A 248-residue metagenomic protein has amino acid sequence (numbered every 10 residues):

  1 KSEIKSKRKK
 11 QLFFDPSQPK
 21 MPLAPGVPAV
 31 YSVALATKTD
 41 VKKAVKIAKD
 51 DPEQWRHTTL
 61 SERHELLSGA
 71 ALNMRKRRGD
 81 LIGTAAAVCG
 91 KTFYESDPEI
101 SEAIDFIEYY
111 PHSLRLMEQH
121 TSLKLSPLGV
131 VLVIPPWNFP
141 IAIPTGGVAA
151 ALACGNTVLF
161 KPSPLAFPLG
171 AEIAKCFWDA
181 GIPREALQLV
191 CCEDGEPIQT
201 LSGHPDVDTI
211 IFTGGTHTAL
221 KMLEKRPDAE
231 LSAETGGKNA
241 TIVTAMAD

Functional and structural regions predicted by a protein language model:
K1-K46, D50-E53, H57-N73, G83-T84 (+3 more regions): Terminal low-complexity tails and localization/encapsulation signals of metabolic enzymes
A86, G90-F93, H112-D248: Rossmann-like NAD(P) dinucleotide-binding subdomain of oxidoreductase/dehydrogenase enzymes
